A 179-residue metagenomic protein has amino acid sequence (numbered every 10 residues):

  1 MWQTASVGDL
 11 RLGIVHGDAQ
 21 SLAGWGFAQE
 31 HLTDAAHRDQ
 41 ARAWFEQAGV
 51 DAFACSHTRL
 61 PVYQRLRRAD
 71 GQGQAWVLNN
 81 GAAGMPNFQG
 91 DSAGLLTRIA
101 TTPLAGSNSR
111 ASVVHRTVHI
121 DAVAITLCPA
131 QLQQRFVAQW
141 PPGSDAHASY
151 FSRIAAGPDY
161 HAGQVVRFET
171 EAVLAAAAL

Functional and structural regions predicted by a protein language model:
M1-A52: Conserved catalytic scaffold of divalent metal-dependent phosphoesterases
W2-S6, P61-R65, L95-R98: Short beta-strand scaffold segments in enzyme catalytic cores
V7-L10, Q47-A48, C55-T58, Q72-G73 (+1 more regions): Short gly/pro-enriched beta-turn/loop segments at secondary-structure junctions
H16, H57, G81: Divalent metal-coordination and catalytic microenvironments
H16-Q20, R38-D39, L60, Q74-A75 (+1 more regions): Generic detector of short, locally flexible boundary/turn motifs and exposed helical patches
Q20-L22, A52-L66, M85-Q89: Active-site environment of divalent metal-dependent phosphoester hydrolases
D39-A43, D51, S56, P61 (+1 more regions): Internal, well-ordered alpha-helical scaffold/interface segments that support domain packing or protein-protein contacts
A69-L179: Acidic, His/Gly-rich catalytic cores of divalent-metal-dependent hydrolytic chemistry
